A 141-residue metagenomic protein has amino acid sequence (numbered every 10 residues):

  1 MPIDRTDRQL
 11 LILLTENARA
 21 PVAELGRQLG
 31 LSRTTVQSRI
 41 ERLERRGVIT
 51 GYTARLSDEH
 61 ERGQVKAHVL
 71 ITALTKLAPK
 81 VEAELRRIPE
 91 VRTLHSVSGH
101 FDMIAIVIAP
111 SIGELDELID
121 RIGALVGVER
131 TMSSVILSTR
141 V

Functional and structural regions predicted by a protein language model:
M1-V141: A compositional/biophysical signature of low hydrophobicity enriched in polar/charged and small residues
